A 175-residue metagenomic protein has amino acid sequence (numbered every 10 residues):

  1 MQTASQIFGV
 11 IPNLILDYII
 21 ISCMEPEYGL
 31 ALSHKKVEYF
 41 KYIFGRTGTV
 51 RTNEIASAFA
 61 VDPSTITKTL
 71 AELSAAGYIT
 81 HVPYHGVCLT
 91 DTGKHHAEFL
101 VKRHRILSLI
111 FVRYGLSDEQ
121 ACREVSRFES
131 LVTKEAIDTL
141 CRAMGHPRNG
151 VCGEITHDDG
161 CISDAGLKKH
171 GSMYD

Functional and structural regions predicted by a protein language model:
Y18-E38: Short alpha-helical segments that sit at the start of domains
H34-T49: Short amphipathic alpha-helical interface segments
T49-A58: Short acidic, hydrophobic short linear motifs in intrinsically disordered regions
S57, S74-A75: Alpha-helical residues within the helix-turn-helix
S64: Key DNA-contact positions within bacterial/archaeal DNA-binding proteins
A75-V82: A short, conserved structural fragment
H85-R103: Basic, amphipathic "hinge/linker" alpha-helix immediately C-terminal to the N-terminal HTH DNA-binding motif
E129-D175: C-terminal regulatory/oligomerization modules of transcriptional regulators
